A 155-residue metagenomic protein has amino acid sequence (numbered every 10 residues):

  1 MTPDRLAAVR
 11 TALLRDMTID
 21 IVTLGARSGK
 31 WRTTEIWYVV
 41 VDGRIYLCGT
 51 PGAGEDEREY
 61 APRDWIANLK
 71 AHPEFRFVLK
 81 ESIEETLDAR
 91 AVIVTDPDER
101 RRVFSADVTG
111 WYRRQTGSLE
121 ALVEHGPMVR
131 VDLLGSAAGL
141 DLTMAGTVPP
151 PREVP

Functional and structural regions predicted by a protein language model:
M1-A7, T33-T34, V40-L47, E84-D88 (+1 more regions): Short low-complexity stretches enriched in small and charged residues
M1-D20, P150-P155: Extreme N-terminal tail/first-helix region
L6-V9, G25, Q115-E120: Short, P/G- and charge-enriched loop/turn segments at secondary-structure junctions
L13, S28-K30, L69, V123: A generic structural micro-feature
D16-E57: Short beta-strand segments
P51-V148: Short, structured beta-strand-loop surface elements
